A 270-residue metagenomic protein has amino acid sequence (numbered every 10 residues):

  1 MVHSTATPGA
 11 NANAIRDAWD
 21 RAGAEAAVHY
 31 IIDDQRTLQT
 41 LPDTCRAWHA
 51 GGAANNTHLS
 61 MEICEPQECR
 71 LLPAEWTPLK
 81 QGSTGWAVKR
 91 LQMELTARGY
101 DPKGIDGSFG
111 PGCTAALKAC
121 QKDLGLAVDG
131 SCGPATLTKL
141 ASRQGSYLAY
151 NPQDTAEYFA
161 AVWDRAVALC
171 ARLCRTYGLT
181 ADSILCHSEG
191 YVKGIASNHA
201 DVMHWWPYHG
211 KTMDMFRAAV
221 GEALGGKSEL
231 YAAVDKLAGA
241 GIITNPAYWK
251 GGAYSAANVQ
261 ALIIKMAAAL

Functional and structural regions predicted by a protein language model:
M1-P78, W86-M93, L148-G178: Active-site-adjacent loop/helix surface patches within enzyme catalytic domains that shape the substrate-binding cleft
S4-A6, L41, Q67, L95-Y100 (+6 more regions): Sec/Tat-exported extracytoplasmic proteins
G52, I63, E68-G107, S146-P152 (+3 more regions): Acidic, Ser/Thr/Pro/Gly-enriched interdomain connector segments
P66-P78, R90, P111-K122, A127-S228: Basic/polar, cationic surfaces and motifs that engage anionic cell-wall and phosphate/carboxylate ligands
G104-I105, G130, S183, P246-A247: A generic structural-conservation signal
P111-D123, A135-T138, G221-L270: Short, solvent-exposed alpha-helical surface patches in non-cytosolic proteins
